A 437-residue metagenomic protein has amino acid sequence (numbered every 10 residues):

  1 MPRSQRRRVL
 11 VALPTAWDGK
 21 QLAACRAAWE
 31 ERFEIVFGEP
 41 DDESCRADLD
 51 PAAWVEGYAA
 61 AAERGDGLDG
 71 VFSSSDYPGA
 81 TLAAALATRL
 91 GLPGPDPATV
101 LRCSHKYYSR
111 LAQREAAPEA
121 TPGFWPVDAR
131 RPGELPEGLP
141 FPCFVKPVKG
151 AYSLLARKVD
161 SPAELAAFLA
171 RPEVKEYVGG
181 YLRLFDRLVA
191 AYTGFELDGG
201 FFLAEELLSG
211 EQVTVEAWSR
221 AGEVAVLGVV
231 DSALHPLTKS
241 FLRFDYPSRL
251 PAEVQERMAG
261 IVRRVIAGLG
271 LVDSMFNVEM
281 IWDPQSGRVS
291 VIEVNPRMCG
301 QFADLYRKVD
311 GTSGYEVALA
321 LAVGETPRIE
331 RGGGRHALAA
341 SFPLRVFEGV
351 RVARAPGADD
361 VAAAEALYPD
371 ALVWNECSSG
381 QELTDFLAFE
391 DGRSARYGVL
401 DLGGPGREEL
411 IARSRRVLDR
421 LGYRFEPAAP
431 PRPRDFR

Functional and structural regions predicted by a protein language model:
M1-T99, D128-G133, G324, V346-E348 (+3 more regions): ATP-binding N-terminal substructure of ATP-dependent carboxylate-amine bond-forming enzymes
D48, W54-G65, A84, T88 (+6 more regions): N-terminal beta-alpha lobe that positions the nucleotide/phosphoryl donor in ATP/NTP-coupled carboxylate activation
A120-P122, P162-L208, S240-F241, R264-G268: Conserved ATP-binding module of the ATP-grasp superfamily
V148-S153, H336, R393-R396: Short glycine-enriched loop/turn motifs at secondary-structure junctions
R157, E205-E206, R396-G404: Short, well-ordered beta-strand elements within core beta-sheets of diverse protein domains
P172-E173, D198-F202, E206-S248, R257-V289 (+1 more regions): Phosphate-binding core of ATP-grasp and ATP-grasp-like enzymes
R257-N277, P296-R354: Active-site "cap" helix and flanking loop/linker of ATP-utilizing ligase/carboxylase catalytic domains
V346-Q381: Glycine-rich active-site loop/lid that clamps phosphate-bearing ligands
